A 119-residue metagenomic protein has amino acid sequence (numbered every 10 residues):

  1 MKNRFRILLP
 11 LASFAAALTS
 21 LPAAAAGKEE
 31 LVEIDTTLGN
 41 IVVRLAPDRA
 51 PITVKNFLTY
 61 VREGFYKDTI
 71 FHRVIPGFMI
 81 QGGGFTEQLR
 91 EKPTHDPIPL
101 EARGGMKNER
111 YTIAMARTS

Functional and structural regions predicted by a protein language model:
M1-L11: Bacterial N-terminal signal peptides that target proteins for export
P10, L18-S119: Cyclophilin-like peptidyl-prolyl cis-trans isomerases
